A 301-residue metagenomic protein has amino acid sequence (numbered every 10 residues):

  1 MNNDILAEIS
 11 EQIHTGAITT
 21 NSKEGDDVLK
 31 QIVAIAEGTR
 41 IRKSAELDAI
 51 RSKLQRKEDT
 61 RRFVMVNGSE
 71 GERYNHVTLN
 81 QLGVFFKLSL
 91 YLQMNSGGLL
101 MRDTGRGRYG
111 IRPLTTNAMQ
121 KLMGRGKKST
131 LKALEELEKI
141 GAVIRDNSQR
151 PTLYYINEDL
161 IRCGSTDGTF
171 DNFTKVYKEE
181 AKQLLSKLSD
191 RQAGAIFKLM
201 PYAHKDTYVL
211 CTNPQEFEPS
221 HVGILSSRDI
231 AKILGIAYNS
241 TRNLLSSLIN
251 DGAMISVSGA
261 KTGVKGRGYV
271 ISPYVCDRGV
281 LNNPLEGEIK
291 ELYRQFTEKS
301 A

Functional and structural regions predicted by a protein language model:
M1-I5, I9-G16, M94-R150, Y208-R267: Winged helix-turn-helix DNA-binding recognition segment
M1-Y109, P151, E158-H221: Short recognition helix of helix-turn-helix/winged-helix DNA-binding domains
T115, S148-T169, G259-P284: Short, cationic-aromatic polyanion-contact patches
I140, L292-Y293: Charged, compositionally biased non-catalytic regions
L285-E291: Solvent-exposed, glycine/polar-rich loop segments of beta-barrel outer-membrane systems
Q295-K299: Extended, low-complexity alpha-biased scaffolding regions
